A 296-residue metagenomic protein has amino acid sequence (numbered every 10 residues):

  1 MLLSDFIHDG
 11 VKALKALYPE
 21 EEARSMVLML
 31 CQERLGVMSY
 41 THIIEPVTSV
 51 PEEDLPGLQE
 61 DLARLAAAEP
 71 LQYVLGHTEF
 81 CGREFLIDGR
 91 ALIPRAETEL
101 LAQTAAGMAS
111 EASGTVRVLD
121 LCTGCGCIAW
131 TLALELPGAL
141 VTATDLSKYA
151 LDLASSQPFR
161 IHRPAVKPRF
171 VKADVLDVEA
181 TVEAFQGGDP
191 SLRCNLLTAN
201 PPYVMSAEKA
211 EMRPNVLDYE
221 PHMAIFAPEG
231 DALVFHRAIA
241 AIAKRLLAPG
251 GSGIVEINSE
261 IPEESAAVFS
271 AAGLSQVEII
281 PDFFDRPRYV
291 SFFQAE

Functional and structural regions predicted by a protein language model:
M1-I43: Non-catalytic accessory regions of SAM-dependent methyltransferases
L14, A109, P158-F159, A243 (+1 more regions): Conserved hydrophobic residues forming the short capping helix/wall of the S-adenosyl-L-methionine
M29-G107: Conserved AdoMet
L30, A68, T98, I128 (+4 more regions): Residue-level signal for inorganic ion chemistry
Q72, V204-A207, E260: Active-site beta-alpha loop architecture of Rossmann-like, nucleotide-cofactor-dependent enzymes
L100-E211, A238: Conserved SAM/SAH cofactor-binding pocket of Class I
Y203-V234: Mobile active-site "lid"/loop adjacent to the S-adenosyl-L-methionine
E229-F292: Conserved Class I SAM-dependent methyltransferase catalytic core
